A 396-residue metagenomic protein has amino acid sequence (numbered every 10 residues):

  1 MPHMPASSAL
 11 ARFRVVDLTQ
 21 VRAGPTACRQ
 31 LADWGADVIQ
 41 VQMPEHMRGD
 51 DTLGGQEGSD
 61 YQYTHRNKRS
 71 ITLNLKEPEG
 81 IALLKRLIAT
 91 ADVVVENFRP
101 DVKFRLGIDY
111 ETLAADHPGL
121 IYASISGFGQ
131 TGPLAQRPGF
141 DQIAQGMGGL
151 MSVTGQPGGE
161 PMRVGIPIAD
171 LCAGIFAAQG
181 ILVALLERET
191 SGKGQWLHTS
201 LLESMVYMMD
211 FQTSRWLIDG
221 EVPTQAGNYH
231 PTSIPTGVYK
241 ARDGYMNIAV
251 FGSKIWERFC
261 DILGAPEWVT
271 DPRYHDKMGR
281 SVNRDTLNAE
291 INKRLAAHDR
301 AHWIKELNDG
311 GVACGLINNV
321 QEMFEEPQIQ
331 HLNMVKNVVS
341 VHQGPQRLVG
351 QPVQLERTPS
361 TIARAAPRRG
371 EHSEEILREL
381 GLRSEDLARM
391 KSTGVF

Functional and structural regions predicted by a protein language model:
M1-R14, T224, K240-A241, E322-F396: Terminal low-complexity tails and localization/encapsulation signals of metabolic enzymes
M1-T190, R368, E374-F396: N-terminal helix-loop segment corresponding to the beta1-alpha1 unit of nucleotide/adenylate-binding folds
V38, N308-E322, R383-A388: Short, well-structured beta-strand/strand-turn elements
E45, F128-G129, L201-V206, D243 (+2 more regions): Glycine-rich beta-alpha junction loops
Q130, G158-I168, E189-M205, T224-P231 (+1 more regions): Conserved Rossmann-fold dehydrogenase catalytic segment
E160-I168, K240-G244, T358: Flexible glycine/proline-enriched surface loops and loop-helix/loop-strand junctions
G174-G194, Y207-D219, C260-E267: Oxidoreductase and adenylate-handling cofactor-binding alpha/beta cores
Y229, I234-G310, C314: Aromatic-enriched alpha-helical interface/lid elements that frame and gate functional surfaces
